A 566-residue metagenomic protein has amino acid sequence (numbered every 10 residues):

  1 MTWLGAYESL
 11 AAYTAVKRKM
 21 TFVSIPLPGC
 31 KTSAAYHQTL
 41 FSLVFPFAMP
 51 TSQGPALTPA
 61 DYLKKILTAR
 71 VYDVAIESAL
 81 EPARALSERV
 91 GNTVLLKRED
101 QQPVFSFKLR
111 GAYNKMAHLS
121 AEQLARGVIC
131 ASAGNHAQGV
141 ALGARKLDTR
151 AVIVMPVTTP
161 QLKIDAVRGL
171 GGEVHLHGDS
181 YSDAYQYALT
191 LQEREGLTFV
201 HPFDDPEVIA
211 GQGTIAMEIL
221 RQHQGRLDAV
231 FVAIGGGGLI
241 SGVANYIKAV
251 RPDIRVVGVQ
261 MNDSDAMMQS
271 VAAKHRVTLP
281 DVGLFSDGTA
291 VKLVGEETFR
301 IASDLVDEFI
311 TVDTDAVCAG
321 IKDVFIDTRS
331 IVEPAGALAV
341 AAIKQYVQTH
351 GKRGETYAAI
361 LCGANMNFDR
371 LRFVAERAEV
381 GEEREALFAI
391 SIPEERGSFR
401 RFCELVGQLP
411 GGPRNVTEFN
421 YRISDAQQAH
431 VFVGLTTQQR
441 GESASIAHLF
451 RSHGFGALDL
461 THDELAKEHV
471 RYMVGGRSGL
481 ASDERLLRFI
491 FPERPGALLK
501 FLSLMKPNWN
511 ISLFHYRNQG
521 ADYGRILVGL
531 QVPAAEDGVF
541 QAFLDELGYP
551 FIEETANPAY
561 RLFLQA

Functional and structural regions predicted by a protein language model:
M1-T2, M49: Accessible peptide chain termini
T2-Y13, K19-P28, Y36-T39, A188 (+2 more regions): Nucleotide-activated sugar donor-binding and catalytic core shared by glycosyltransferases and related lipid-linked
L4-A6, T32, E88, S512: Enriched - but not universal
Y13-M20, L27-K64: Basic/polar N-terminal segments that are highly enriched at the extreme N-terminus, encompassing both cleavable
V44-A497, F501-A566: PLP-dependent amino-acid enzyme catalytic core
